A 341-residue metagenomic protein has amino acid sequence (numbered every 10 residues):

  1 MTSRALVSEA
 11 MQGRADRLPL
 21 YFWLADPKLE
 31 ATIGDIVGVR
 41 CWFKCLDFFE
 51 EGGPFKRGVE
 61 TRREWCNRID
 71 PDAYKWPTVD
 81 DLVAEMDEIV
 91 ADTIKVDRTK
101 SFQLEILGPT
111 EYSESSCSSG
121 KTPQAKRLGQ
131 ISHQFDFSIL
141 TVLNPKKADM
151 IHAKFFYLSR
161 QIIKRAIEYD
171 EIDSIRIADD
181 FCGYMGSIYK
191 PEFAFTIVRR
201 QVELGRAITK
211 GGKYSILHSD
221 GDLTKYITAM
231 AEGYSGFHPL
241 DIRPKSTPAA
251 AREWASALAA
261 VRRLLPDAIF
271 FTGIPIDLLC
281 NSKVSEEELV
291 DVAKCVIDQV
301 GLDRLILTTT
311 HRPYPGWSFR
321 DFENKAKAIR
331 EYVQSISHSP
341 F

Functional and structural regions predicted by a protein language model:
M1-P27, T78-F341: Active-site loop segments of alpha/beta catalytic cores
K28-T32: Short, solvent-exposed loop/turn elements at domain surfaces
G38-E60, R165-D173, M230-G233: Catalytic domains of carbohydrate-active enzymes, especially glycoside hydrolases
V39, R62-C66, L82, M86: Extended hydrophobic/Leu-rich segments
W65-A73: Active-site gating loops and adjacent loop-to-helix segments of metal-dependent hydrolytic enzymes
